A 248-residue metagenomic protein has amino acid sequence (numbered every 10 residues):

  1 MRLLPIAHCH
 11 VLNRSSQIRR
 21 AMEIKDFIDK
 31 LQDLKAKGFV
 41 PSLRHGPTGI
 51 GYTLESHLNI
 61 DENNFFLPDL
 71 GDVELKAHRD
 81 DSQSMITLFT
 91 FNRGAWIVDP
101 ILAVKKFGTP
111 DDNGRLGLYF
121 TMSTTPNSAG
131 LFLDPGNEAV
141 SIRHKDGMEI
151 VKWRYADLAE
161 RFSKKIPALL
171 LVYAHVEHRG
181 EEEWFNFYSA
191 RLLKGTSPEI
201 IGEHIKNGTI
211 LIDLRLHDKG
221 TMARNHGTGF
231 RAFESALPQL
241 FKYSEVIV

Functional and structural regions predicted by a protein language model:
M1-G71, A77-V248: Nucleic-acid endonuclease domains
